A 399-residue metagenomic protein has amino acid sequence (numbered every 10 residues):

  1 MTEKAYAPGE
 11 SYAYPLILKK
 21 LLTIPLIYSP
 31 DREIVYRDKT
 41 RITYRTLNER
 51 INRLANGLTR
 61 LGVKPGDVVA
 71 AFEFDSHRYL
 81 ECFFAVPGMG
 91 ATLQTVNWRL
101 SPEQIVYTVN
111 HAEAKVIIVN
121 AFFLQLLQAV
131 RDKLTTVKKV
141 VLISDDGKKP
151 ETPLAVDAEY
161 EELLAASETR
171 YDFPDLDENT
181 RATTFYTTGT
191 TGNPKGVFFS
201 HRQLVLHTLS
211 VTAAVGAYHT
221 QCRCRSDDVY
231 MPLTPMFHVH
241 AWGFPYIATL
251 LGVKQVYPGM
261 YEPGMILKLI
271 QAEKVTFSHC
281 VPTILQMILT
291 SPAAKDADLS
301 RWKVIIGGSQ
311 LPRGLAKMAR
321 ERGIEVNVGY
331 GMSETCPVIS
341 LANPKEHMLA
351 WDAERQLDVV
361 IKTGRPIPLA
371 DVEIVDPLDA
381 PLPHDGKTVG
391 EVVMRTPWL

Functional and structural regions predicted by a protein language model:
A7-L16, Q128, K149-R181: Flexible, low-complexity linker/hinge segments
L21, N56, R60-L61, G88-A165: Structural core segment of the AMP-binding/adenylate-forming
P30, L142, A166-Y186, N193 (+1 more regions): Conserved pre-ATP/AMP-binding loop-to-beta segment of ANL
R32-F84, S101-V106, E161: Conserved AMP-binding/adenylate-forming core of the ANL superfamily
T43-R45, A182-L209: Conserved AMP-binding A3 loop
N48-L54, A165, V197-S226, L233 (+1 more regions): Conserved structural elements of the adenylate-forming
V205-V229, F237-T276, S291: Conserved AMP-binding/adenylation subdomain of ANL enzymes
L250, A272-C280, L289-D358, D371 (+1 more regions): Gly/Ser/Thr-rich phosphate-binding loop
